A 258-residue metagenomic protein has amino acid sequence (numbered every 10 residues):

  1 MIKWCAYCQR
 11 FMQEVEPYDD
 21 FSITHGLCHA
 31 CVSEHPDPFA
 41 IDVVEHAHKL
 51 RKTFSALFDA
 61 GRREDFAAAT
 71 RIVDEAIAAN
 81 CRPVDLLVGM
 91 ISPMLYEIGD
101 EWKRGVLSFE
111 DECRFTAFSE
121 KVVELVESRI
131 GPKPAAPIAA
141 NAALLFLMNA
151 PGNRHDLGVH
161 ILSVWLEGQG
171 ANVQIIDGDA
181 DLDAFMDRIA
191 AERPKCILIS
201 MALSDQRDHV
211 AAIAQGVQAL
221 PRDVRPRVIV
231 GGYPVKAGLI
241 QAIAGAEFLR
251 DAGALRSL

Functional and structural regions predicted by a protein language model:
M1-H48: Non-catalytic regulatory/interaction regions at protein termini and inter-domain linkers
C31-P137: Long amphipathic alpha-helical segments
I138-L145: A short, charged/proline- and glycine-enriched loop that marks the coil->beta-strand transition at the N-terminal
P151, H155-L157, I176-D183, H209: A general structural motif
H160-Q174, A219: Short helix-loop-beta junction
E167, A180-L239: Cofactor-cradling patches in redox/metallo enzymes
Y233-L258: Peripheral docking tails and interdomain loops at the edges of cofactor- or intermediate-handling domains
